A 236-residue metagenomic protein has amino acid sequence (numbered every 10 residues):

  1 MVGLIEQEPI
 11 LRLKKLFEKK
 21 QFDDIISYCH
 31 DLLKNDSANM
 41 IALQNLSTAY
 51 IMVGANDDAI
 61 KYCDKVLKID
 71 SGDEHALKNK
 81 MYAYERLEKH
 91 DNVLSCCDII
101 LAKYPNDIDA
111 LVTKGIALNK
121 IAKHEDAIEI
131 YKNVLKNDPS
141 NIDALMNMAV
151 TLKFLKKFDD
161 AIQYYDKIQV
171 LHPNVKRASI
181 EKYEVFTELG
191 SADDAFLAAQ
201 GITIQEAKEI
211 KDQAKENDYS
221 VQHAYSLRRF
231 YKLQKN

Functional and structural regions predicted by a protein language model:
Q7, I41, H75, D109 (+4 more regions): Start-of-helix register in tetratricopeptide repeats
F17, Q44, I51, K78 (+7 more regions): Position-specific recognition of the canonical hydrophobic site in helix A of tetratricopeptide repeat
I162-K176, I180-E209: TPR/TPR-like (Sel1-like) alpha-helical repeat modules
